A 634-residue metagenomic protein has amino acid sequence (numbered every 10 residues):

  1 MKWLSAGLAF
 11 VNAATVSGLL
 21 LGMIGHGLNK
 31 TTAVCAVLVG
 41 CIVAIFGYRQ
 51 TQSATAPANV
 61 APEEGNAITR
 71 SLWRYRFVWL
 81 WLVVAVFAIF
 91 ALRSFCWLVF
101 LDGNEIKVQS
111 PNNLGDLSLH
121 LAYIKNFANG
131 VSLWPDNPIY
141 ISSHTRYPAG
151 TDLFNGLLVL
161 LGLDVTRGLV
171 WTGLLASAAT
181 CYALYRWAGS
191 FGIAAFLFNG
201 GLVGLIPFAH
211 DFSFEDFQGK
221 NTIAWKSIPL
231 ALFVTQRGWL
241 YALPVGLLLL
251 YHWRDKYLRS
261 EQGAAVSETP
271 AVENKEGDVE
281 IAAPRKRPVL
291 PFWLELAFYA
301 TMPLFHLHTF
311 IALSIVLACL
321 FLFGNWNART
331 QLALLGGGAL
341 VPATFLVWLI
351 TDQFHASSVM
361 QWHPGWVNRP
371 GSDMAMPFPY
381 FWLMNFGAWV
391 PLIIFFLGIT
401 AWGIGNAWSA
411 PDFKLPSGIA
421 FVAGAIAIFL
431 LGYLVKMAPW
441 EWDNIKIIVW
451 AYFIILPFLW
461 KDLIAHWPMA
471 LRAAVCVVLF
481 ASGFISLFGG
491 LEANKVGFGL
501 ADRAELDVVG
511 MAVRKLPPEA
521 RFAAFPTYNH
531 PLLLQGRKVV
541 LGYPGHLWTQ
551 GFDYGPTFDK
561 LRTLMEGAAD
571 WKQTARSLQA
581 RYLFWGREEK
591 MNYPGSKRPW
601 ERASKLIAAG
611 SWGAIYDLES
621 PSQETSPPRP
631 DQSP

Functional and structural regions predicted by a protein language model:
M1-W73: Membrane-embedded, hydrophobic transmembrane alpha-helices
K2, N12, L19, I42 (+10 more regions): Transmembrane alpha-helices and membrane-interface helical segments of multi-pass integral membrane enzymes
G22, L230-F233, E280, P284 (+2 more regions): Membrane-interface alpha helices of multi-pass inner-membrane proteins
P57, A67, Y75, K256-P291 (+3 more regions): Membrane-interface helix-loop-helix junctions at transmembrane boundaries of multi-pass membrane enzymes, predominantly
F77-F87, W326-L349, V422, A474-V478: Hydrophobic alpha-helical membrane-interfacial segments at the cytosolic entry of transmembrane helices
F77-V86, G115-S118, T235-Y251, F345 (+3 more regions): Alpha-helical transmembrane segments at the extracellular/periplasmic loop-to-helix junctions of multi-pass membrane
F87-V245, V272-G277, G499: Active-site lumenal/periplasmic loops and adjacent helix-entry segments of GT-C-fold, multi-pass membrane
K461, M469-P634: Extracytoplasmic
